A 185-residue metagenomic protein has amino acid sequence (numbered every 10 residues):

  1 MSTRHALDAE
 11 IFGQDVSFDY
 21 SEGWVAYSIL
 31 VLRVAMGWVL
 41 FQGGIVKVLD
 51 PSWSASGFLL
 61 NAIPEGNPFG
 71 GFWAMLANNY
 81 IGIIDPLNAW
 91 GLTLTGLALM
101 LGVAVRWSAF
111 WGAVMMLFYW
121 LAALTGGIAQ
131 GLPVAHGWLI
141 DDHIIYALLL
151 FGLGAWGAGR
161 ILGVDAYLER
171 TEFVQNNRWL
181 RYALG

Functional and structural regions predicted by a protein language model:
M1-P64, G71-L94, L101-G185: Extended, low-polarity transmembrane helix blocks
